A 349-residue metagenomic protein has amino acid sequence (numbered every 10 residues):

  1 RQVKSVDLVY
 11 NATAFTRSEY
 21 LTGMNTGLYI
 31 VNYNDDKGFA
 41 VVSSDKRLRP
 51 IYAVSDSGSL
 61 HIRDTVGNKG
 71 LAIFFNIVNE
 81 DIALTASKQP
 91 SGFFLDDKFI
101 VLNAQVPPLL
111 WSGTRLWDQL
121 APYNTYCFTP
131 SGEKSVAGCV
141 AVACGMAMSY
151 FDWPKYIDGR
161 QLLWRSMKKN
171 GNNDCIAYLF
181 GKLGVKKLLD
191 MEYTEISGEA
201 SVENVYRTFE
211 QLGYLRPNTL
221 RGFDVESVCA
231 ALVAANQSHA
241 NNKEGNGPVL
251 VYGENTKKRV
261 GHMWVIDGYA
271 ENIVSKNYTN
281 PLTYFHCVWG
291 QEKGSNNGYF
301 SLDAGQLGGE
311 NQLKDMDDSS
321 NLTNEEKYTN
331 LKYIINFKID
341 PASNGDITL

Functional and structural regions predicted by a protein language model:
Q2-A12, L21-M24, A40, S44-S112 (+1 more regions): Cys-His-centered catalytic/binding microenvironment captured across papain-like cysteine peptidases and homologous
D7-K37, N218-Y284, V288: Active-site-adjacent substructure of cysteine-protease-like catalytic cores
I30-N32, A40-V41, A53, G138-S149 (+6 more regions): Structural recognition of the beta-strand scaffold that forms the well-ordered cores of secreted hydrolase catalytic
D35, G132, A137-A141, G198 (+4 more regions): Active-site-proximal structural scaffolding
K37, L48, K134, G145-M146 (+7 more regions): Solvent-exposed loop/turn segments at secondary-structure junctions within structured extracellular/periplasmic domains
L48-G198: Active-site-adjacent structural segments surrounding the nucleophilic cysteine of cysteine proteases and isopeptidases
A143, F151-D152, K187, M191-Y206 (+2 more regions): Extracellular hydrolytic enzyme modules, especially secreted metalloproteases of the metzincin/thermolysin-like class
F180, G184-Y193, V205-Y206, Q211 (+1 more regions): Active-site-proximal segments of metallohydrolase catalytic domains
